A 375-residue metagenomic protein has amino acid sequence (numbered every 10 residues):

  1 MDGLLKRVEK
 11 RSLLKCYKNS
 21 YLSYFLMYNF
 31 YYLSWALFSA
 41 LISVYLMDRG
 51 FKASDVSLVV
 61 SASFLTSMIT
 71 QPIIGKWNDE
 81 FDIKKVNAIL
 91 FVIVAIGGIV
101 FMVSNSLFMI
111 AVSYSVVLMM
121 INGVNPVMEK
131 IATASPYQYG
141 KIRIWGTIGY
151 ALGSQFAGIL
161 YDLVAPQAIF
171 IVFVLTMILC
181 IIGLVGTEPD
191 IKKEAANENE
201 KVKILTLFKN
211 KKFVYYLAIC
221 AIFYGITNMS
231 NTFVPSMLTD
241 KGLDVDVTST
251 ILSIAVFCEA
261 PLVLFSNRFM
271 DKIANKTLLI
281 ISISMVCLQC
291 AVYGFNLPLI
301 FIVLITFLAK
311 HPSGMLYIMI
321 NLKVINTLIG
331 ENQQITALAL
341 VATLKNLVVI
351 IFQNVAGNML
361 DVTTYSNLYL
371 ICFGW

Functional and structural regions predicted by a protein language model:
L5-K18, G186-L217: Juxtamembrane intracellular "pre-TM" segments in multi-pass secondary transporters
K15-F64, K212-I251, I318: Helix-loop boundary and gating motifs at the non-cytosolic
N29, G97, L107-V124, A221 (+1 more regions): Hydrophobic core of transmembrane alpha-helices in multi-pass small-molecule transporters, especially MFS/SLC-type
A53-S54, P136-G146, V245-D246, I329-V341: Loop-to-transmembrane helix entry/capping segments in MFS-fold secondary transporters and related SLC/MFSD carriers
I69-D82, Y161, L262-A274, L360-D361: Helix-to-loop junctions at the C-terminal end of transmembrane segments in multipass secondary transporters
K85-I99, T277-A291: Structural signature of the two symmetry-related core transmembrane helices
I121-P136, L316-I329: Intracellular juxtamembrane helix-capping segments at the cytosolic ends of symmetry-related transmembrane helices
I159-T176, N358-W375: A membrane-interface helix-boundary motif in multi-pass transporters
